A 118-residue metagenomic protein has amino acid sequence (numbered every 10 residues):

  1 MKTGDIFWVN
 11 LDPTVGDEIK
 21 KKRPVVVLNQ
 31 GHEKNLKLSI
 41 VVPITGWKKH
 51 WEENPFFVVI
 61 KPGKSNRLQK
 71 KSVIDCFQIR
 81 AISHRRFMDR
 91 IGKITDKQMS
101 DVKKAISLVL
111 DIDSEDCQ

Functional and structural regions predicted by a protein language model:
M1-R23, V27-Q118: Conserved functional hotspots at enzyme active or ligand-binding sites that engage polyanionic ligands
